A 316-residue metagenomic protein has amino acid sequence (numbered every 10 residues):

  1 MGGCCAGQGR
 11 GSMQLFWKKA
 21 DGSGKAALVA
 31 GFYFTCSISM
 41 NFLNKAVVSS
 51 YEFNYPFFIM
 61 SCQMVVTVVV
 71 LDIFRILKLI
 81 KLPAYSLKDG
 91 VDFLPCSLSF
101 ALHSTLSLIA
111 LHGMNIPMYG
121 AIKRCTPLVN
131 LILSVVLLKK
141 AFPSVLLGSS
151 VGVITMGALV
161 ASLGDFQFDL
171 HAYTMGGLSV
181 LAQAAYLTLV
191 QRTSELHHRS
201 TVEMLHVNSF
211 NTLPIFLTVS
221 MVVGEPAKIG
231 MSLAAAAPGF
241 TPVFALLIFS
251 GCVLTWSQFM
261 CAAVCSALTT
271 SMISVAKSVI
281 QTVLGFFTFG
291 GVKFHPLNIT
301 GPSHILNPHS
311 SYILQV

Functional and structural regions predicted by a protein language model:
M1-V316: Polytopic endomembrane small-metabolite transporters, centered on the Drug/Metabolite Transporter
